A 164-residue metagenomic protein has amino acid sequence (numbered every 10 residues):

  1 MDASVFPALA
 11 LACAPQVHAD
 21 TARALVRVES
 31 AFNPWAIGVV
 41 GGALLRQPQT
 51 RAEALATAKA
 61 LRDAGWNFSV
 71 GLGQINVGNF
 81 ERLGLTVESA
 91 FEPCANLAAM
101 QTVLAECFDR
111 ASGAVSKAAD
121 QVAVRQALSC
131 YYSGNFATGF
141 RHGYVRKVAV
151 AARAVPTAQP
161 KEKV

Functional and structural regions predicted by a protein language model:
M1-T21, A31-A36, L44, P48-G73 (+1 more regions): Non-catalytic cell-wall polysaccharide-engagement segments
R27: Flexible glycine/serine/alanine-rich "lid" or loop that lines and gates the nucleotide-sugar donor pocket in diverse
